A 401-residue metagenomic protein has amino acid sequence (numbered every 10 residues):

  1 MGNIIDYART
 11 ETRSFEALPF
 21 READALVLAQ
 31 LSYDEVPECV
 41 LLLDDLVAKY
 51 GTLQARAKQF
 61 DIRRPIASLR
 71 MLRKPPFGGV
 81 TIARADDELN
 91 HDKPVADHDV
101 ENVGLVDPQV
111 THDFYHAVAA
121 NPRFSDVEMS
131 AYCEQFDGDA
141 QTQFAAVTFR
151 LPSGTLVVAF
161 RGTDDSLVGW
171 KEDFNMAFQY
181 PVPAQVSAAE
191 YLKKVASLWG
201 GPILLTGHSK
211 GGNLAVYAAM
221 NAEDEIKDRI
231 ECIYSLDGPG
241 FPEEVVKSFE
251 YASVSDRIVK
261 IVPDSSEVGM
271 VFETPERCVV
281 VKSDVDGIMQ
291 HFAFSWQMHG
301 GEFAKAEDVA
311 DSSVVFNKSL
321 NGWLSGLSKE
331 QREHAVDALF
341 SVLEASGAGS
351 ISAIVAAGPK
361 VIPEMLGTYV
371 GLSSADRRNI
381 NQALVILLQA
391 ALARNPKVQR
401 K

Functional and structural regions predicted by a protein language model:
M1-A146, L151-L156, F160-P202, E223-K401: Alpha/beta hydrolase fold serine-hydrolase catalytic domain that processes acyl esters and thioesters
T206-G211, A215: Gly/Ala-rich beta-loop-alpha elbow adjacent to hydrolase catalytic centers
A215-D224: Short glycine-enriched nucleophile-adjacent loop and the immediately C-terminal alpha-helix near the catalytic center
